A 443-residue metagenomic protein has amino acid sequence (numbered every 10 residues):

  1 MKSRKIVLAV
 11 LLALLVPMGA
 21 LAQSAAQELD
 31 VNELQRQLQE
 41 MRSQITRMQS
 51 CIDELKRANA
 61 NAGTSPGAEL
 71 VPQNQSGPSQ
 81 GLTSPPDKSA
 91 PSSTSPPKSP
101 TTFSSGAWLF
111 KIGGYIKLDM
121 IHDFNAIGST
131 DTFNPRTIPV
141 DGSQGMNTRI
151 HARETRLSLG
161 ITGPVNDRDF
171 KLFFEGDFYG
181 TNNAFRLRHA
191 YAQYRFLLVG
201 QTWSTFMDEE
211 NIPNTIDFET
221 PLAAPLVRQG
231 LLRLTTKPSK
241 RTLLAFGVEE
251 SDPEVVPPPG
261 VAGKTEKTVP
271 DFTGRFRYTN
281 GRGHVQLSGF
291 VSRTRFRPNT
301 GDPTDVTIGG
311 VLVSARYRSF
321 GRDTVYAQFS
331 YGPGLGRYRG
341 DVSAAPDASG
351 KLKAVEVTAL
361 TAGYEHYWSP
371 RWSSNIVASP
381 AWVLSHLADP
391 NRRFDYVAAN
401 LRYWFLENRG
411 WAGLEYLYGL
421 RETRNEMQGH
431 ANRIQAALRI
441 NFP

Functional and structural regions predicted by a protein language model:
M1-L8: Bacterial N-terminal signal peptides that target proteins for export
A9-M18: Bacterial N-terminal signal peptides
A22-A126: N-terminal periplasmic/intermembrane-space "pro-region" immediately following the signal or transit peptide
S89, S104, M146-R149, T181-A184 (+6 more regions): Replace "Gram-negative outer membrane beta-barrel proteins" with "bacterial and organellar outer membrane beta-barrel
P97-E254, E266-V269, T273-H284, R316-Y317 (+1 more regions): Outer membrane beta-barrel
I121-D123, P164, D177-T181, F206-D208 (+7 more regions): Sequence/structural signature of outer-membrane beta-barrel proteins
Y278-N391, D395-Y396: Detector for outer-membrane/organellar transmembrane beta-barrel domains, recognizing the amphipathic beta-strand
F405, H430-P443: Outer-membrane beta-barrel "beta-signal"
